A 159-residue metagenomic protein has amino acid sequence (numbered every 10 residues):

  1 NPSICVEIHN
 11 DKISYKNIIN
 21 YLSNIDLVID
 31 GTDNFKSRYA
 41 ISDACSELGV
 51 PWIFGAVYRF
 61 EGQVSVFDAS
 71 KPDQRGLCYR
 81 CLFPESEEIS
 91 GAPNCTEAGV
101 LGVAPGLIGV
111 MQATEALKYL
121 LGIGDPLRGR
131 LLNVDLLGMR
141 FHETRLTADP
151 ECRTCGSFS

Functional and structural regions predicted by a protein language model:
C5, I19-S159: Glycine-rich phosphate/adenylate-binding loop
H9-I18: Conserved SAM/SAH-binding loop
